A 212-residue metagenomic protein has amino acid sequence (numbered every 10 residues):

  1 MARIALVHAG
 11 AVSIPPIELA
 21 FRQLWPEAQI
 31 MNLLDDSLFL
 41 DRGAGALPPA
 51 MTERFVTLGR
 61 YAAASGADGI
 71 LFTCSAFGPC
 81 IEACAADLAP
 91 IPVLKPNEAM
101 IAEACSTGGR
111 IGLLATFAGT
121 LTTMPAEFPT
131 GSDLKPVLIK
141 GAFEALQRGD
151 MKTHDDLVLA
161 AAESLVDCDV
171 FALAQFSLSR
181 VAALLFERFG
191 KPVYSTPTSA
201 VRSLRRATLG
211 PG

Functional and structural regions predicted by a protein language model:
M1-G212: Non-catalytic structural scaffold of enzyme domains
